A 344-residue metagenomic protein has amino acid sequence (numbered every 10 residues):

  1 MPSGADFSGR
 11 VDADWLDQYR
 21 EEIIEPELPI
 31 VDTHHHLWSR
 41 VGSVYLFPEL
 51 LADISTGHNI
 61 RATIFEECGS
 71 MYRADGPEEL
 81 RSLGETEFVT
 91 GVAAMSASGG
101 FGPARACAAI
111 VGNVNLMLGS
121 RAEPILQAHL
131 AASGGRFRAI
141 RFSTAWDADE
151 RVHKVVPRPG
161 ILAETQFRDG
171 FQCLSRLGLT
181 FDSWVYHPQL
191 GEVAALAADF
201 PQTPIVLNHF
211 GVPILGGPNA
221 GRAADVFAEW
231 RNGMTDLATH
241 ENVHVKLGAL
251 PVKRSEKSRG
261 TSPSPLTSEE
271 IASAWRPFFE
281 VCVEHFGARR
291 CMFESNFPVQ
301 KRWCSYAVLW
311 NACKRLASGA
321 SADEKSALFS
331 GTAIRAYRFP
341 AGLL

Functional and structural regions predicted by a protein language model:
M1-P29, Y45-D53, R61-A62, E280-M292 (+1 more regions): Mid-to-C-terminal alpha-helical segments outside catalytic/metal-binding sites
S3-W15, P77-Q189, A195, G211 (+2 more regions): Active-site gating/metal-coordination segments in enzymes
D6, P157-M292, W303, S321 (+1 more regions): Catalytic pocket-lining loop regions of alpha/beta-barrel enzymes, especially the amidohydrolase/enolase/GH5 lineages
P26-P29, H58-A62, F101-A109, S133-R138 (+5 more regions): Short, well-ordered coil/turn segments that N-cap beta-strands
P29-R40, L207-F210: Histidine-centered catalytic micro-motifs
H34, T63, V89, I110 (+7 more regions): Conserved, mostly hydrophobic/aromatic
R40-R105: Alpha-helical scaffold segments that flank or form the walls of functional sites
Y45-I54, T86, G119-L130, W230 (+1 more regions): Short, acidic/polar
